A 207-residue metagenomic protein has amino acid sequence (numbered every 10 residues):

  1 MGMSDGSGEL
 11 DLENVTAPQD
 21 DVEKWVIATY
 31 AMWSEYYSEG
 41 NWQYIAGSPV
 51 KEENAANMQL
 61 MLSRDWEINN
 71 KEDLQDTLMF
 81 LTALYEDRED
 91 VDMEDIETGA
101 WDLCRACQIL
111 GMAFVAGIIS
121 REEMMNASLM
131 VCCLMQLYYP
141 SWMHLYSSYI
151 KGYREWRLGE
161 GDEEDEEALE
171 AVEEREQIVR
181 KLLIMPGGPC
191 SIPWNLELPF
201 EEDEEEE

Functional and structural regions predicted by a protein language model:
M1-M125, L129-E207: Polar/charged low-complexity regulatory segments
